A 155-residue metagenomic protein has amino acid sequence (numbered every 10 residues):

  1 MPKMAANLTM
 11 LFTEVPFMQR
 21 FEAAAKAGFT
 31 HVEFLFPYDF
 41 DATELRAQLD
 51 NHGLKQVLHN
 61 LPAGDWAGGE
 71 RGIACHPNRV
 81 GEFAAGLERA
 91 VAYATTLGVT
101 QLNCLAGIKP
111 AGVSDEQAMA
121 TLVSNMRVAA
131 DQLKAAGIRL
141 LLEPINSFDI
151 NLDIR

Functional and structural regions predicted by a protein language model:
M1, Q19-K26, F40-A63, R89-G98 (+1 more regions): Acidic (Asp/Glu)-rich catalytic clusters
P2-L8, V32-F34, L54-L61, L102-C104 (+1 more regions): Hydrophobic faces of well-ordered beta-strands that scaffold small-molecule active sites in alpha/beta enzyme cores
M4-E22: Short, composition-biased local secondary-structure segments
T9-L11, F34-L35, V80, M119: A generic secondary-structure micro-motif detector that highlights 1-2 residue hydrophobic/ambivalent hotspots embedded
L11-V15, E33-E44, P110-G112, F148-N151: Acidic-and-aromatic substrate-binding clefts and catalytic sites of carbohydrate-active enzymes
N51, I73-R155: Active-site acidic/histidine proton-transfer and metal-coordination neighborhood in alpha/beta enzyme cores
G64-W66, L152: A short secondary-structure junction signal
W66-A74: Active-site gating loops and adjacent loop-to-helix segments of metal-dependent hydrolytic enzymes
